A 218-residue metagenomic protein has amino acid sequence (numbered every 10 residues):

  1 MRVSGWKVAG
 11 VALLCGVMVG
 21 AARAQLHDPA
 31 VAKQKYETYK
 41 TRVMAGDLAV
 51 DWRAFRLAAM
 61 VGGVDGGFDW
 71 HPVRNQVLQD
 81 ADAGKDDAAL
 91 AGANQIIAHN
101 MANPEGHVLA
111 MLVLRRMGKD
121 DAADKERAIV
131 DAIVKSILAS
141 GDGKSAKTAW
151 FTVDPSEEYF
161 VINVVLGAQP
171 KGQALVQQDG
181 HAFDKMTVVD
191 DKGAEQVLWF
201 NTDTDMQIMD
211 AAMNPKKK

Functional and structural regions predicted by a protein language model:
M1-G10: Bacterial N-terminal signal peptides that target proteins for export
A9-V17: Bacterial N-terminal signal peptides
V19-A24: Sec/Tat signal peptide C-region and signal peptidase I cleavage site
Q25-D87, I133, I137, S145-K218: N-terminal alpha-helical interaction modules that lie
G92-A93, E126: Alpha-helical solenoid repeat scaffolds, predominantly canonical TPR units
P104-L109, K125, G141-G143: Alpha-solenoid helical repeat scaffolds
R115-L138: TPR/TPR-like (Sel1-like) alpha-helical repeat modules
